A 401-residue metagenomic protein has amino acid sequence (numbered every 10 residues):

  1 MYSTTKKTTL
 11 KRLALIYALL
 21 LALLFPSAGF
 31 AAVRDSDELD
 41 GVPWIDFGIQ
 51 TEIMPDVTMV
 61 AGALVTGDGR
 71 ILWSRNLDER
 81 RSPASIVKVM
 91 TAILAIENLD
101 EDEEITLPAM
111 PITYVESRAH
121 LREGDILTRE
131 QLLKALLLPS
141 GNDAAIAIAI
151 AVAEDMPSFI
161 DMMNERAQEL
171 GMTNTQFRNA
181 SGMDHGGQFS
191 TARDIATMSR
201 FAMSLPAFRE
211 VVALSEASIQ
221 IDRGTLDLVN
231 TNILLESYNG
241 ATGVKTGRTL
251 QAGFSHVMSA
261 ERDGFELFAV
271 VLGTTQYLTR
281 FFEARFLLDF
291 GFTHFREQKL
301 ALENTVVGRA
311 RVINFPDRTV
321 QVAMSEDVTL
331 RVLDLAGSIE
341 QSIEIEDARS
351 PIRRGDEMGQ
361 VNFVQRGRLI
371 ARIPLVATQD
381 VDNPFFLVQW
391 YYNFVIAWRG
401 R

Functional and structural regions predicted by a protein language model:
T4-I16: Bacterial N-terminal signal peptides that target proteins for export
I16-P26: Bacterial N-terminal signal peptides
L23-L24, D100, F295: Hydrophobic alpha-helical membrane context
F25-P26, L137, R399: Short, flexible coil/linker elements and helix-boundary hinge sites characteristic of intrinsically disordered
A31-P206, S218: Active-site-adjacent loops and short helices of periplasmic peptidoglycan-processing enzymes
T173, D184-F189, R193-D194, S199-R401: Domain-terminus/edge residues, biased toward the C-terminal soluble/receptor-binding domains of extracytoplasmic
